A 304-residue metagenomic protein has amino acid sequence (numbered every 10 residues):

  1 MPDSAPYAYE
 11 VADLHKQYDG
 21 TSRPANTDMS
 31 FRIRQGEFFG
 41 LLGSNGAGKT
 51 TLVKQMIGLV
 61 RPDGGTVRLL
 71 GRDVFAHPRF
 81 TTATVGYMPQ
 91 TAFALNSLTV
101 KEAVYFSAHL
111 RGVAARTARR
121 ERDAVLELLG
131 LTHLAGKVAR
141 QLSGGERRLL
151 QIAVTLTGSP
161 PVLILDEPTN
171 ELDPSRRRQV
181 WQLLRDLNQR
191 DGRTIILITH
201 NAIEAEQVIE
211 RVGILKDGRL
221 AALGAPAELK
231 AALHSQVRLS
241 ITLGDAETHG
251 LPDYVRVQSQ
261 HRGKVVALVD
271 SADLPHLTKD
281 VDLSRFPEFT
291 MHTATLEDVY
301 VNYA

Functional and structural regions predicted by a protein language model:
I57: Helix-to-loop junction immediately C-terminal to a conserved catalytic motif
G65-A76, F80-T81: Conserved ABC transporter NBD signature motif
Y105, H109, R116-L134: Conserved ABC ATPase "signature" region
V138-L142: Conserved ABC ATPase signature
L163-E167: Catalytic Walker B motif of ABC-type/P-loop ATPase nucleotide-binding domains
L183-L268: ABC transporter nucleotide-binding domain
